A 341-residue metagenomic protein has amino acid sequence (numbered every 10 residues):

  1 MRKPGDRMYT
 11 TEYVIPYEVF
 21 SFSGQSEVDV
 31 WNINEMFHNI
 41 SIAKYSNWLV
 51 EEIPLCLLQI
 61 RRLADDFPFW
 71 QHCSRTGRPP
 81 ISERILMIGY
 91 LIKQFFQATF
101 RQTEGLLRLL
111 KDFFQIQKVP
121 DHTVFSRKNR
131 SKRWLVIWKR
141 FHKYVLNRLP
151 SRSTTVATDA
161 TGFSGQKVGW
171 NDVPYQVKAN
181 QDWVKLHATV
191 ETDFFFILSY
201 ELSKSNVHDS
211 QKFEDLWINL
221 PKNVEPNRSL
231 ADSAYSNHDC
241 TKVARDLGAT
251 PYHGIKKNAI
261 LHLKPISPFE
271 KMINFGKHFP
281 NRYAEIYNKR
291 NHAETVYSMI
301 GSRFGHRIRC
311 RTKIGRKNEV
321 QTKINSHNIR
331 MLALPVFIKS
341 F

Functional and structural regions predicted by a protein language model:
M1-S74, K143-Y144, L334-F341: Charged, often Cys/His-bearing segments associated with DNA-binding zinc-finger transcription factors
V28-W31, S233-S302: Helix-centered, glycine/charged polyanion-binding patches within enzymatic domains that contact phosphate-containing
S74-E83, M87, I92-F95, G105 (+6 more regions): Polybasic low-complexity intrinsically disordered regions
F100-Q115: DNA-recognition alpha helix
L109-K111, I260-L261, K317: Short secondary-structure capping/turn micro-motifs that flank functional sites
I116-P120: A short alpha->loop->secondary-structure connector
F279-F341: Basic, amphipathic alpha-helical segments enriched in Lys/Arg and hydrophobic/aromatic residues
